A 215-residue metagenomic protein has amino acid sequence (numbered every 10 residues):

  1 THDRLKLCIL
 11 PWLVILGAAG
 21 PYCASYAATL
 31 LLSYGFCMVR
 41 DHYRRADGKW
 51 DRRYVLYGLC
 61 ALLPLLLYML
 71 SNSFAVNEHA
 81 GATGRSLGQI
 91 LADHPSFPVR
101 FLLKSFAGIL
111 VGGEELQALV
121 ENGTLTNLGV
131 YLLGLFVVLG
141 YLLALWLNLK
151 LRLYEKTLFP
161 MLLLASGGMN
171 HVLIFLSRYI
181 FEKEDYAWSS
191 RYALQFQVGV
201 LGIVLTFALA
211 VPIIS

Functional and structural regions predicted by a protein language model:
D3-C8, Y43-C60, L125-V130, E155-T157 (+1 more regions): Membrane-interfacial entry segments at the cytosolic side of transmembrane helices
R4-L32: Membrane-interface alpha helices of multi-pass inner-membrane proteins
W12, T29-D41, L201-P212: Hydrophobic transmembrane alpha-helices
Y26-L66: Perimembrane helix-loop-helix junctions
Y43-V55, Y141-G168: Membrane-interface helix-loop-helix junctions at transmembrane boundaries of multi-pass membrane enzymes, predominantly
G58, L66-L147, E182, S190 (+1 more regions): Membrane-lumen/periplasm interface segments of multi-pass, membrane-embedded glycan/lipid transferases
C60-L66, R152-I180: Transmembrane alpha-helix segments characteristic of polytopic inner-membrane glycan-assembly/cell-envelope
E184-L209: Hydrophobic/aromatic-rich transmembrane helices and adjacent perimembrane loops
